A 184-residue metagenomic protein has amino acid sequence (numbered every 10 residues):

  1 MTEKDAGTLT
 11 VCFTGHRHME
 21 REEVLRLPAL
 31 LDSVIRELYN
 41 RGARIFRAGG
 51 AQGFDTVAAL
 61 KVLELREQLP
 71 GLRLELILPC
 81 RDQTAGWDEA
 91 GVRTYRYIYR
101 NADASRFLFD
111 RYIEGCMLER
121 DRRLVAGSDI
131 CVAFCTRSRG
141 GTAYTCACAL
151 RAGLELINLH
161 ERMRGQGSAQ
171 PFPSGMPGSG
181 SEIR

Functional and structural regions predicted by a protein language model:
T2-G167, P173: Acidic/glycine-enriched connector segments
F13, E182-I183: Classical N-terminal secretory signal peptides
R151, I183-R184: Cysteine-nucleophile amide-bond enzymes
S168, S174, S179-S181: Serine residues within intrinsically disordered or low-complexity segments
